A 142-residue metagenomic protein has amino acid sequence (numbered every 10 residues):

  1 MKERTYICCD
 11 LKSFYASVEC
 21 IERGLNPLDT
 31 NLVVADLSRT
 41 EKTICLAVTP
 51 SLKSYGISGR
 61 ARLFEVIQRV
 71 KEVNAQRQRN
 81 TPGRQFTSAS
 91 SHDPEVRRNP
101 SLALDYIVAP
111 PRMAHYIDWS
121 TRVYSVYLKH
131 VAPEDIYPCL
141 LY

Functional and structural regions predicted by a protein language model:
M1-L141: Gly/Gly-Pro- and Ser/Thr-rich, intrinsically disordered tail segments characteristic of DNA damage-repair and tolerance
